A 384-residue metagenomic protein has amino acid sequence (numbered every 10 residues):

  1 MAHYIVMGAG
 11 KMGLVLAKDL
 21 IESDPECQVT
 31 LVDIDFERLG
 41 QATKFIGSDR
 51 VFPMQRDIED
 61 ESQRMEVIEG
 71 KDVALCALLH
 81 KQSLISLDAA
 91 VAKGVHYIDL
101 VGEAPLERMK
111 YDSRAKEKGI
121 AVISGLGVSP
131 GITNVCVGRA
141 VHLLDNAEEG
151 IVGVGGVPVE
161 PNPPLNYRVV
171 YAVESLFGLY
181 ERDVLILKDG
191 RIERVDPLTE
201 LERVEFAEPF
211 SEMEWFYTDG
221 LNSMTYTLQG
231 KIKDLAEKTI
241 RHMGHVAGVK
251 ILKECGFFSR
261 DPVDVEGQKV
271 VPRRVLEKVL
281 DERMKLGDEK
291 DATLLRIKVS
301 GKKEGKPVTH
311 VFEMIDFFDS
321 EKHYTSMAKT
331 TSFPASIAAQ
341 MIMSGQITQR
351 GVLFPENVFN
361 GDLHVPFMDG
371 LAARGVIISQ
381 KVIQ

Functional and structural regions predicted by a protein language model:
Y4-G8: Conserved N-terminal Rossmann-fold NAD(P)-binding element of oxidoreductases
G13-L14: N-terminal Rossmann-fold NAD(P) dinucleotide-binding loop
I34-R38: Helix N-cap at the beta1-alpha1 junction of Rossmann-like dinucleotide-binding domains, i.e., the first residues
G47-D60: Rossmann-fold cofactor-recognition segment
I58-G70: Conserved Rossmann-fold cofactor-binding substructure of NAD(P)-dependent oxidoreductases
S62, V73-A90, A104-P105: Beta-loop-alpha module in the N-terminal Rossmann-like domain of NAD(P)-dependent dehydrogenases, especially those
L100-S124: Rossmann-fold NAD(P)-binding glycine/threonine-rich loop
L143-Q384: C-terminal catalytic/substrate-binding lobe primarily of soluble NAD(P)-dependent oxidoreductases
